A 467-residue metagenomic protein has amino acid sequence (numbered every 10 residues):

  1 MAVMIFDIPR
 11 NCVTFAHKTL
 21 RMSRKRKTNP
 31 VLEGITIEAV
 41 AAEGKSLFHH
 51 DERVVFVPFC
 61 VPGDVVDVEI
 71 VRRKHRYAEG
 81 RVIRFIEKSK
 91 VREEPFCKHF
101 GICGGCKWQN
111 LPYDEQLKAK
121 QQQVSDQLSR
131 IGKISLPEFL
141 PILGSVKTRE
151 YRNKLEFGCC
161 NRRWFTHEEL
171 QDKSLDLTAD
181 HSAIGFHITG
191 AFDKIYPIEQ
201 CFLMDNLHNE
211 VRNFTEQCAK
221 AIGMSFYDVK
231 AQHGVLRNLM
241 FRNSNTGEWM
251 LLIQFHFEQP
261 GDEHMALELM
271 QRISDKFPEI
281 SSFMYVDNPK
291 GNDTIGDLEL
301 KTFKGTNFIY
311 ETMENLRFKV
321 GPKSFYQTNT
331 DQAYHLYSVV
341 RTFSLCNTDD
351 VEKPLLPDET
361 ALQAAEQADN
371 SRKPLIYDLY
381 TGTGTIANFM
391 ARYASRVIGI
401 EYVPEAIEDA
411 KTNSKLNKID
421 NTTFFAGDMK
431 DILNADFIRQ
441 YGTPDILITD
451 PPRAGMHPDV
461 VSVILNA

Functional and structural regions predicted by a protein language model:
I5-D7, K18-G34, A39-G44, P260-A467: Rossmann-like S-adenosyl-L-methionine
H17-H99: Terminal RNA-binding accessory module
S46-D51, G185-I188, L252: Short, acidic/hydrophobic/Gly-rich beta-strand patch recurrent on exposed beta strands that often constitutes part
C60, E69-R73, G158-R162, R242-S244: Short beta-strand micro-motifs enriched in acidic
G63, M204, N329: Short, conserved phosphate/pyrophosphate- and ester-handling motifs at nucleotide-, phospho-/glycolipid
I83-P95, G101-S225, Q259: Extended interfacial segments that mediate partner engagement and assembly in macromolecular machines
F241, G247-H256, R317-G321: Short, aliphatic-rich beta-strand segments
